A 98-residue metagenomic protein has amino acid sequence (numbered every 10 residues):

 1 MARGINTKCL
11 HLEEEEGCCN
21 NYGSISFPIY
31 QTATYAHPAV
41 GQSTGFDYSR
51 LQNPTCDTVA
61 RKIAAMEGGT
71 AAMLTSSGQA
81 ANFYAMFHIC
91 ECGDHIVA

Functional and structural regions predicted by a protein language model:
M1-I29: Short conserved active-site loop signatures built around small residues
C9, C18-C19, C56, C90-C92: Generic recognition of cysteine residues
N21-S24, A64-M66, H88-I89: Solvent-exposed alpha-helices and their adjacent loops that cap or buttress functional pockets in soluble metabolic
P28-I29, A71-M73, D94-H95: Structural motif
T34-F83: Conserved N-terminal alpha-helix of the aminotransferase class I/II PLP-enzyme fold
H88-A98: Conserved PLP-anchoring active-site segment centered on the Schiff-base-forming lysine
